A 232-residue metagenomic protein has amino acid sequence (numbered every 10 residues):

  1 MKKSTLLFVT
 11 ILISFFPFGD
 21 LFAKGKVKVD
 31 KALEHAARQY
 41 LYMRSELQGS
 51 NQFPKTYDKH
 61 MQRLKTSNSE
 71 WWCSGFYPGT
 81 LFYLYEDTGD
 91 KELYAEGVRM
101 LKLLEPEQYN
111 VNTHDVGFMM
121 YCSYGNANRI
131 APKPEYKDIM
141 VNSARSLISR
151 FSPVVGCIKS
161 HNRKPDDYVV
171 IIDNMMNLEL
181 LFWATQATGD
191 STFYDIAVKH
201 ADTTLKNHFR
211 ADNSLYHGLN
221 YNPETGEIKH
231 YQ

Functional and structural regions predicted by a protein language model:
M1-V27: Bacterial Sec-dependent N-terminal signal peptides
K24-Q232: Glycan-recognition and catalytic cores of secretory/periplasmic carbohydrate-active enzymes
